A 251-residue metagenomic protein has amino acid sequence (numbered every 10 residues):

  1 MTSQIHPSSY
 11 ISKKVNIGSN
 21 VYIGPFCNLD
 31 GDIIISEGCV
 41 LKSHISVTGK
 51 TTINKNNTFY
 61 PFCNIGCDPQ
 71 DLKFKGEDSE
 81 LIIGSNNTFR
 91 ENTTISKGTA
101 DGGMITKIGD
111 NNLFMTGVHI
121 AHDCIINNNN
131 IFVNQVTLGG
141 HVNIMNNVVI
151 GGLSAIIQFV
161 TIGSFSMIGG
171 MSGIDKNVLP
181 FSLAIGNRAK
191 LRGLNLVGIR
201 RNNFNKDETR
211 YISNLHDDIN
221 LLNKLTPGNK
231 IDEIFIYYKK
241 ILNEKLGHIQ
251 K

Functional and structural regions predicted by a protein language model:
M1-S8, K13, S19-N20, N56 (+6 more regions): Terminal amphipathic alpha-helical/low-complexity segments used for targeting or macromolecular assembly
S3-K190: Structural signal for interior beta-strand "rungs" in well-ordered beta-sheet cores of soluble enzyme domains
